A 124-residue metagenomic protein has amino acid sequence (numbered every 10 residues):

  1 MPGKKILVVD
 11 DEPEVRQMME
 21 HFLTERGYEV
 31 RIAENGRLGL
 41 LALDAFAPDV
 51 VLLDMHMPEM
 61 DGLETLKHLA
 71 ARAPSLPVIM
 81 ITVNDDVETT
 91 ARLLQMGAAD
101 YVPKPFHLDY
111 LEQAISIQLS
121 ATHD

Functional and structural regions predicted by a protein language model:
Q17-E25: Charged docking surfaces used in two-component/phosphorelay signaling
E34-L38, D61-E64: Acidic catalytic/metal-coordinating carboxylates
L41, L63-P74: Short amphipathic alpha-helix used as the core "switch/output" element in two-component signaling
F46-L52: Active-site beta3 strand of CheY-like receiver
M57: Receiver (REC) domain active-site loop signature in two-component systems and cognate sites in sensor histidine kinases
E64, D85-D100: Alpha4 helix (beta4-alpha4-beta5 surface) of REC/receiver domains from two-component response regulators
E88, F106-I115: C-terminal output helix
